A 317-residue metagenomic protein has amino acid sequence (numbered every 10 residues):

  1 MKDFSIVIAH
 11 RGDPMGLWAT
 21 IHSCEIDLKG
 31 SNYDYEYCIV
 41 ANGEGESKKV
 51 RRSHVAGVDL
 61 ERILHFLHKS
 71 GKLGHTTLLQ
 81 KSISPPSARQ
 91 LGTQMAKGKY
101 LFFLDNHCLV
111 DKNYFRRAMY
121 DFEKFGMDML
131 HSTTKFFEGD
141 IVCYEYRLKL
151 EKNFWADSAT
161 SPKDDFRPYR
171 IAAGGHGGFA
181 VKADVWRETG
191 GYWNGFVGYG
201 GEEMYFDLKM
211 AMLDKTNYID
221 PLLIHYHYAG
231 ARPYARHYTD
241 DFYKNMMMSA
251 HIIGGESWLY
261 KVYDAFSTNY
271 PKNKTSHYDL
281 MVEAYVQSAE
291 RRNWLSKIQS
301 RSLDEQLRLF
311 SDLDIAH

Functional and structural regions predicted by a protein language model:
T20-D34: Short, acidic, metal-binding catalytic loop of nucleotide-sugar glycosyltransferases
I39-L60: A conserved acidic beta->alpha catalytic loop
Q80-A96: Glycine-rich, basic loop-to-helix element that forms the pyrophosphate-binding segment of sugar-nucleotide handling
P86, T160-A180, D240-D241: A recurrent flexible, glycine/aromatic-enriched loop bordering the glycosyltransferase active site that acts as
L101: Short aromatic/hydrophobic "clamp" motif used to bind/position activated sugar donors
D105-L109: The conserved acidic donor/metal-binding loop of glycosyltransferases
N113-L150: Conserved donor NDP-sugar-binding/catalytic core segment of glycosyltransferases
G175-H176, Y238-H317: Terminal low-complexity segments of carbohydrate-biosynthetic enzymes
